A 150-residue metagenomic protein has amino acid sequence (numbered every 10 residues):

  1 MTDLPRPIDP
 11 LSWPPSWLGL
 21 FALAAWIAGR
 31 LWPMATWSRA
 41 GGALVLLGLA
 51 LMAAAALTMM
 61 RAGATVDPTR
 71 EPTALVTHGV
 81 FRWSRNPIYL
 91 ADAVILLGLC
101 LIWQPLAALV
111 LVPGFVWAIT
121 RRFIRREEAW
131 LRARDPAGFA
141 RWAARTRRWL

Functional and structural regions predicted by a protein language model:
M1-H78, L90-L150: Membrane-anchoring alpha-helices and their flanking helix-loop junctions
F81: Solvent-exposed interhelical
N86: Extended, alpha-helix-rich binding/interface surfaces that flank or overlap catalytic cores and mediate recognition
